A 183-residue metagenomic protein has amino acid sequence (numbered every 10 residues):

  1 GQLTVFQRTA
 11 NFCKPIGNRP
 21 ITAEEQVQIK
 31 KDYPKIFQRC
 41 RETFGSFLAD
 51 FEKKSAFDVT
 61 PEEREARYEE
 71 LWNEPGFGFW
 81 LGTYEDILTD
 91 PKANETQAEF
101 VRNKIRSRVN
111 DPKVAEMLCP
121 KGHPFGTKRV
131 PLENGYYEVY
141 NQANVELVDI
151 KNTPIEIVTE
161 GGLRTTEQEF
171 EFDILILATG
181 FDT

Functional and structural regions predicted by a protein language model:
G1: N-terminal Rossmann-like FAD-binding beta1-loop-alpha1 element of flavoenzymes
T4-T183: N-terminal FAD-binding dinucleotide-binding subdomain shared by FAD-dependent oxidases/monooxygenases
